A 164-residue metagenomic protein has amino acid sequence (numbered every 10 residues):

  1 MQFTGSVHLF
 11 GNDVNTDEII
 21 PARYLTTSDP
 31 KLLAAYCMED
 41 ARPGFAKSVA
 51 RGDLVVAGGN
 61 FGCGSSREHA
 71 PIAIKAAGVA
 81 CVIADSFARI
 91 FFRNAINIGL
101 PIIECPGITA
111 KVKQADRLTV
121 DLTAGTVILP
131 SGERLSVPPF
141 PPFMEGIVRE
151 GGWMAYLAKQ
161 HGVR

Functional and structural regions predicted by a protein language model:
M1-A22, K31, A155, G162-R164: N-terminal, positively charged, Ser/Thr/Ala/Gly-biased leader segments that form transit/presequence-like amphipathic
V14, G62-E68, V148-A158: Conserved phosphate/anionic-ligand binding catalytic regions in large, soluble enzymes, centered on
I20-A124, P142: Feature captures the catalytic cores and cofactor-binding loops of soluble hydro-lyases/lyases that act on carboxylate
Y36, D40, I147, Q160: Residues that form generic nucleotide/phosphate-binding pockets
A115-L157, R164: C-terminal binding/interaction regions
